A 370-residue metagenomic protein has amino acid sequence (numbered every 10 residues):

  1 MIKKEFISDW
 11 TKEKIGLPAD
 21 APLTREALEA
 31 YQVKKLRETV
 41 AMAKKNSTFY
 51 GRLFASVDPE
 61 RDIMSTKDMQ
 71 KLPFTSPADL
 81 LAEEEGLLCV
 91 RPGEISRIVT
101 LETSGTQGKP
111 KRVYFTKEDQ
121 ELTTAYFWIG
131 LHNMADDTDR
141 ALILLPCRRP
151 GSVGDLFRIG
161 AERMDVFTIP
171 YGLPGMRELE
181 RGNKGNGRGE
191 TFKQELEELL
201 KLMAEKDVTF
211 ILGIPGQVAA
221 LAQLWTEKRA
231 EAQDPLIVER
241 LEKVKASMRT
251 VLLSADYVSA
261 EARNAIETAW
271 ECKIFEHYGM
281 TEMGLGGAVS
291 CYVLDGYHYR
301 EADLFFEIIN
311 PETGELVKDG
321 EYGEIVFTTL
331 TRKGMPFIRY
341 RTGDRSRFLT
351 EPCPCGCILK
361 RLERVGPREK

Functional and structural regions predicted by a protein language model:
M1-E102, G108-N133, E205, A246 (+1 more regions): Nucleotide 5′-phosphate-binding alpha/beta core
M1-L28, K34, E38-T39, M164-K370: Active-site glycine/GP-rich loop and adjacent strand/helix microenvironment that borders small-molecule binding pockets
A43, T103-T106, A141, I211 (+2 more regions): Conserved S/T- and glycine-rich ATP-binding loop of Class I adenylate-forming
E94-K109, V153-F167, L200: Short, compositionally biased "basic patch" segments
T100, W128, R158, I211 (+1 more regions): Generic structural marker for isolated residues within well-ordered, non-membrane alpha-helices of soluble domains
Q120, R149-G151, F192, S259: Alpha-helix N-cap/loop-to-helix initiation residues
Y126, V153-G160, L179, K184-R188: N-terminal Rossmann-like or analogous alpha/beta NTP/dinucleotide-binding catalytic cores that position adenine
L131-T168: Conserved AMP-binding loop of ANL adenylate-forming enzymes
